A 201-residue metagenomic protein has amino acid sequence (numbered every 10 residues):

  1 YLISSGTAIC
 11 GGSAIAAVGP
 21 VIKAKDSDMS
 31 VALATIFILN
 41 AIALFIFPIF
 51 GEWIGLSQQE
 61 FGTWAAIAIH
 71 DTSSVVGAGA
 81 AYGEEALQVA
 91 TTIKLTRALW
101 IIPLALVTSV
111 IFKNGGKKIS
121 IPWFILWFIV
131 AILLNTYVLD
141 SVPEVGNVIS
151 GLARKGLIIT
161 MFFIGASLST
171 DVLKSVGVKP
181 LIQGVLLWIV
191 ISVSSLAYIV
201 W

Functional and structural regions predicted by a protein language model:
Y1-I42, E60-G83, L152: Alpha-helical membrane segments and immediately flanking helix-loop junctions that form or couple to the substrate/ion
S5-I15, L39-L44, A65-S74, W123-L134 (+2 more regions): Small-residue-rich segments of transmembrane alpha-helices in multi-pass membrane proteins, especially helix faces
P20-V31, E52-E60, I69, A80-Q88 (+2 more regions): Juxtamembrane helix-boundary/capping and inter-helix hinge elements in multi-pass membrane proteins
A32-F50, I67-V76, T92-L104, W188-I191: Membrane-embedded alpha-helical segments of transport systems, primarily multispan ion/solute transporters
P48, S74-A81, V130-D140: Membrane-embedded alpha-helical segments in integral membrane proteins
E52-Q59, T63, E84-V89, L139-S150 (+1 more regions): Membrane-interface helix termini and inter-helical loops of multi-pass transporters
P103-G177, W188-W201: Structural signature of multi-pass alpha-helical membrane transport proteins
